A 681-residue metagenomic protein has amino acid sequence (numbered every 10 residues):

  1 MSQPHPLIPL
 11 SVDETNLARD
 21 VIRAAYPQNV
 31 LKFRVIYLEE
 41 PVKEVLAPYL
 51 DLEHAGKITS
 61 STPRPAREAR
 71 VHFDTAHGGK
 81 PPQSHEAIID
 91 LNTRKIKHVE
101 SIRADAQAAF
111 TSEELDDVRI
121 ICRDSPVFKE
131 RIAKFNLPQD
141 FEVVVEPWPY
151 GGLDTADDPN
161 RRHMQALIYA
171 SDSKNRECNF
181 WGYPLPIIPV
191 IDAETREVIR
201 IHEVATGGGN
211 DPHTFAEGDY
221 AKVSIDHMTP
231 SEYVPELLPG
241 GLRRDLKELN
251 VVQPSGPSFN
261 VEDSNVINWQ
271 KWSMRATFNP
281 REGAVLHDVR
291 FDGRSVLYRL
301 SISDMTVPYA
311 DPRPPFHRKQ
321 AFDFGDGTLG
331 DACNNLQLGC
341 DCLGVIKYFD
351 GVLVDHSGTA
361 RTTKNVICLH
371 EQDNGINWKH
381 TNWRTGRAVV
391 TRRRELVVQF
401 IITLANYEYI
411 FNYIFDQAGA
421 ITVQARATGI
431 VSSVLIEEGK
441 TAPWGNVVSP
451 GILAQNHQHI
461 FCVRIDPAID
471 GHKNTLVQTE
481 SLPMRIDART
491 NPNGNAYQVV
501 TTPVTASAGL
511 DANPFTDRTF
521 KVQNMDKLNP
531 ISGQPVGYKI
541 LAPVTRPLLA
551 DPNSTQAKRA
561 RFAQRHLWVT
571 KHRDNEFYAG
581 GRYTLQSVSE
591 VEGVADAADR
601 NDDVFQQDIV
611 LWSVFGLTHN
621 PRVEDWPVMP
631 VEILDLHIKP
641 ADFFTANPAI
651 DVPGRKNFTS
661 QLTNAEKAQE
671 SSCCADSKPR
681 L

Functional and structural regions predicted by a protein language model:
M1, E86-T111, A133-K134, S171-A284 (+3 more regions): Extended effector regions of multi-domain proteins
P6-A55, T111-Y150: Short, non-transmembrane alpha-helical segments in secretory-pathway proteins
Q28-L91, Q139-A193, Q270, V398: Exposed beta-strand-loop-beta-strand "reactive/processing" segments of non-cytosolic proteins
